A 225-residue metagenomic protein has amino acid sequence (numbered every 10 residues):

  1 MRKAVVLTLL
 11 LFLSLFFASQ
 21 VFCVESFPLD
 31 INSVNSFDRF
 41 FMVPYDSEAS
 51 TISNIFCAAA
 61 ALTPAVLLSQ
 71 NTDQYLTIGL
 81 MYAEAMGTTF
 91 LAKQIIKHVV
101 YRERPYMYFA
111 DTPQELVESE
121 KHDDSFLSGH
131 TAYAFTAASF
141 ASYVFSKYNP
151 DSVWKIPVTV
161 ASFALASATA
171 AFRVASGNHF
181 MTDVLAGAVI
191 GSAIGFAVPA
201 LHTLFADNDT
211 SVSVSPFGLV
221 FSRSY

Functional and structural regions predicted by a protein language model:
R2-F37, S47-E48, T89, K93-Y225: Replace "edges of transmembrane helices
F40-A59: Interfacial helix-start motif at the membrane-water boundary
S53, L80-E84, G129: Alpha-helical transmembrane segments of integral membrane proteins, emphasizing hydrophobic/aromatic residues
A58-V66: Hydrophobic core of alpha-helical transmembrane segments in multi-pass integral membrane proteins
A65-T72, F145-K147: Structural signal for the C-terminal ends of transmembrane alpha-helices and the immediately following loop
L68-L91, K155, T159: Interfacial segments of alpha-helical transmembrane regions
